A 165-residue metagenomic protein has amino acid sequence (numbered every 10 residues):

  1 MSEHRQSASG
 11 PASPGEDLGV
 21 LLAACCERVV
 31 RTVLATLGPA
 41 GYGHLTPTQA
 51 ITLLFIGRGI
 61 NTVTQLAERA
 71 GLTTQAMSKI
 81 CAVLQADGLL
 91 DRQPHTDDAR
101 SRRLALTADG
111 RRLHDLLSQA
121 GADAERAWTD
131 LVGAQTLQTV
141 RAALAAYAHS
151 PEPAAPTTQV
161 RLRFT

Functional and structural regions predicted by a protein language model:
M1-H44, T165: N-terminal leader segment of winged-helix/HTH proteins
M1-S13, Q135-T165: C-terminal regulatory/oligomerization modules of transcriptional regulators
H4-Q6, A82-A145: Charged, amphipathic alpha-helical coiled-coil/dimerization segments
L18, V29, T48-Q49, D109 (+1 more regions): N-terminal positioning helix adjacent to the helix-turn-helix/winged-helix DNA-binding module
L22-C25, V29-T36, A70, L113-L131 (+1 more regions): Alpha-helical linker/hinge and terminal dimerization helices associated with HTH transcriptional regulators
A23-C26, G57-I60, T107, R141-L144 (+1 more regions): Generic structural concept
T32-T73, P156-T158: N-terminal helix-turn-helix DNA-binding core of bacterial DNA-binding proteins
